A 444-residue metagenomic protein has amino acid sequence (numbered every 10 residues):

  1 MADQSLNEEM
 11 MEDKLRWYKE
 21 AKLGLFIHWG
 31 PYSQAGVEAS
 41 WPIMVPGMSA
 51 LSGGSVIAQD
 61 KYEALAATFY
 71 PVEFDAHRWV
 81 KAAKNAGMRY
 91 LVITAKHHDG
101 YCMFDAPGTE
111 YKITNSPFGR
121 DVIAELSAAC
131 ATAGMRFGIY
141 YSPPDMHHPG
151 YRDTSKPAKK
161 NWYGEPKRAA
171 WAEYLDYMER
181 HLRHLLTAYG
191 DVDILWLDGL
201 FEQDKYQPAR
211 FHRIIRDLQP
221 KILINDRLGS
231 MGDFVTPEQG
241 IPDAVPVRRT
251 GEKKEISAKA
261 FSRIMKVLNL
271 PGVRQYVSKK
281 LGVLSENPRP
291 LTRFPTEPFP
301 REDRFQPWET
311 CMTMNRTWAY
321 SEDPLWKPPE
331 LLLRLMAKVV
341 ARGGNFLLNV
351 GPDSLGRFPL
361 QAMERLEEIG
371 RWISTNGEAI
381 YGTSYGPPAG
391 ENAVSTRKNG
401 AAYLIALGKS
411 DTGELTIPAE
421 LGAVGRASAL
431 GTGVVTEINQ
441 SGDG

Functional and structural regions predicted by a protein language model:
M1-G444: Mature catalytic domains of secreted/periplasmic carbohydrate-active enzymes
